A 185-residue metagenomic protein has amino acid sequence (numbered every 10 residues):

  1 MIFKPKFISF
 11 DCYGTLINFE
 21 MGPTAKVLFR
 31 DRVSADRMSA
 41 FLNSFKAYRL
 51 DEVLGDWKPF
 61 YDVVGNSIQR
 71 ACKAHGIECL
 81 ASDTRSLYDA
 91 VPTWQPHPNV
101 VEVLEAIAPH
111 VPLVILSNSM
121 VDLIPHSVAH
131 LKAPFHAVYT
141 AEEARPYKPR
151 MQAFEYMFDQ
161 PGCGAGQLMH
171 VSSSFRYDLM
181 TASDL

Functional and structural regions predicted by a protein language model:
I2-P98, P109, D122: N-terminal helical cap/lid subdomain that shapes the substrate entry/recognition surface in HAD-like hydrolases
R30-D31, V101-E143: Substrate-recognition/cap helix-loop segment adjacent to the acidic, metal-dependent catalytic center of Asp-based
L80, P134-A137, A165-L168: Short acidic capping loops at alpha-helix termini that bridge into adjacent secondary structure
D89-W94, L116-N118, P146-Y147: Short, flexible loop segments at the rims of nucleotide/cofactor-binding pockets, characterized by
Y147-M180: Conserved Lys-Pro-Asp/Glu-containing loop-to-beta segment of HAD-superfamily phosphomonoesterases, centered on
